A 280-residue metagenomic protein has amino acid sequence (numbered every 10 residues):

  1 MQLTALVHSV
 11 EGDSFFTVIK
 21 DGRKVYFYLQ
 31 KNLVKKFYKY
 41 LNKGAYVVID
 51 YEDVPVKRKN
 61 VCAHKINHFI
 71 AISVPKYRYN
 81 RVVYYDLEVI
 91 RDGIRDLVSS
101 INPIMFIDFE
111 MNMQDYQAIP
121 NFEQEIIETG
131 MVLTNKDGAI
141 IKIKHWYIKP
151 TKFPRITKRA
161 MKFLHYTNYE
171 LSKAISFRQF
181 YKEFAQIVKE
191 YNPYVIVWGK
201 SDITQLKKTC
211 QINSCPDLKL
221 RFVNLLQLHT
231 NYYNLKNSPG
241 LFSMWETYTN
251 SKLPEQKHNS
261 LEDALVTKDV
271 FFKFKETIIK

Functional and structural regions predicted by a protein language model:
M1-N102: N-terminal accessory regions of nucleic-acid-interacting proteins
K24-Y26, A139-I143, D217: Short, mixed charged/polar active-site loops that provide acid/base catalysis or chelate metal/phosphate cofactors
S100-M105, F109-I203: Conserved non-catalytic scaffold segment of RNase H-like nuclease domains
I107, V223, E262: Active-site flanking residues adjacent to catalytic metal/cofactor-binding acidic residues
E110-M113, Q227, V266: Short, glycine/acidic-enriched loop or turn micro-motifs at the edges of active sites
I148, P154-L164, L171, L228-A264: Active-site-proximal helix-loop-helix substrate-binding element of RNase H-like nuclease domains
Y191-K200, T204-Q211, G240-K280: Acidic, Mg2+-coordinating catalytic module of metal-dependent nucleases/exonucleases that use a two-metal-ion mechanism
L218-H229: Conserved beta-strand -> loop -> alpha-helix junction used to position metal-binding or nucleic-acid-contacting
